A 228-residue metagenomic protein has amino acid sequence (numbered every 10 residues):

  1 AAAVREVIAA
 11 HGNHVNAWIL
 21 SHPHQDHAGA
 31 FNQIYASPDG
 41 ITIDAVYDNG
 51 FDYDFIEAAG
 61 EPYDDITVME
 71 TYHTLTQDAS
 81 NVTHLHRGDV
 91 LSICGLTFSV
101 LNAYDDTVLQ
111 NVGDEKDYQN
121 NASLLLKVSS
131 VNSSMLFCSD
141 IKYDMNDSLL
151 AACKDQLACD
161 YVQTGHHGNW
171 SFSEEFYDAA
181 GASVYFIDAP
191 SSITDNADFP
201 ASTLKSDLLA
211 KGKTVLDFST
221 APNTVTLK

Functional and structural regions predicted by a protein language model:
A1-D48, A152-N169, G181-F186: Active-site metal-binding motif and surrounding structural segment of the metallo-beta-lactamase
A1-H14, Q77, N81-A158, N223-K228: Core dinuclear metal-dependent hydrolase active-site scaffold
V15-S21, Y53-P62, V112-G113, V162-H166 (+1 more regions): Second-shell loop/turn segments in exported
H22, V46, F98-V100, L126 (+4 more regions): Divalent metal-coordination and catalytic microenvironments
P23-G29, D52-I56, D89-S92, K142-S148 (+3 more regions): Active-site environment of divalent metal-dependent phosphoester hydrolases
A28-D39, F55-M69, E174-D178, A197-T203: Metal-dependent catalytic neighborhoods of phosphoester/phosphodiester hydrolases
V46-N49, Y53-L101: Extended active-site neighborhood of metal-dependent phosphoesterases/phosphodiesterases
A180, D195-K228: C-terminal regulatory/interaction regions
